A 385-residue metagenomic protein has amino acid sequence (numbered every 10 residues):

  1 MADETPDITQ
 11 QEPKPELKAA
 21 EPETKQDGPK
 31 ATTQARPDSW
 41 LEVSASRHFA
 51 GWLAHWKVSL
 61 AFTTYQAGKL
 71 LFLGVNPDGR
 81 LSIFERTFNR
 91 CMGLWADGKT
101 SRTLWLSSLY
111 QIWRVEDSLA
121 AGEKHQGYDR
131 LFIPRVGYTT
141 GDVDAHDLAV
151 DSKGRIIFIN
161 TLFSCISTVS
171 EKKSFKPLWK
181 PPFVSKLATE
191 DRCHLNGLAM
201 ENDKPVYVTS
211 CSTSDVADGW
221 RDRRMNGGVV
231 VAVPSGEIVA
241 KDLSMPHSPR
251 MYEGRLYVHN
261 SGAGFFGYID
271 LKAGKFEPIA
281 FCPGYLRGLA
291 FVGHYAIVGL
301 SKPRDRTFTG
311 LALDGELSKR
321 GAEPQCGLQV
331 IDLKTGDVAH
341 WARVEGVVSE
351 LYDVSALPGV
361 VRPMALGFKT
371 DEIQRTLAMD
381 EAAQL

Functional and structural regions predicted by a protein language model:
P6-I8, E12-L385: Sequence-structural signature of mature extracellular/luminal beta-sheet repeat domains, prominently beta-propellers
